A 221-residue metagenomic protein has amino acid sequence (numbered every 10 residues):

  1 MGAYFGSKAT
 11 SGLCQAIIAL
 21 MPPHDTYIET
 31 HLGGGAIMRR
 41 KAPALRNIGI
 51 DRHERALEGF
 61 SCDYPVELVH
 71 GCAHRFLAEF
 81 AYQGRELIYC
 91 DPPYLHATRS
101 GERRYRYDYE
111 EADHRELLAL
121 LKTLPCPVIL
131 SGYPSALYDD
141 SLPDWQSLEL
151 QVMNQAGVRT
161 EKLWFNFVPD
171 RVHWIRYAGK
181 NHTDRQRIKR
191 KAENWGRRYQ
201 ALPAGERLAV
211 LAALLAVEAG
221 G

Functional and structural regions predicted by a protein language model:
M1-G221: Class I S-adenosyl-L-methionine-dependent methyltransferase catalytic core
